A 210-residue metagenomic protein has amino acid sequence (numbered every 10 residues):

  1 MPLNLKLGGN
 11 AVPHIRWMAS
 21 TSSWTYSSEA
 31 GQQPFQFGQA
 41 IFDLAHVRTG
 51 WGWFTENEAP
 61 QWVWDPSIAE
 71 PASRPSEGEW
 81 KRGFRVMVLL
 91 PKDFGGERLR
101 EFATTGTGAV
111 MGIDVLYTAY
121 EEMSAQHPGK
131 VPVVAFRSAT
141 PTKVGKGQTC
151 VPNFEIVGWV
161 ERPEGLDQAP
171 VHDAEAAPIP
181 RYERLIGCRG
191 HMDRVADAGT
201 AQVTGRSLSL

Functional and structural regions predicted by a protein language model:
M1-R98, G145-T149, G158-Q168: OB-fold ssDNA-binding interfaces and closely related basic DNA-contact patches used across DNA replication/repair
I15, I68, V134, F154 (+3 more regions): Intrinsically disordered, low-complexity segments enriched in proline/serine/threonine
R74-S76, A119-S124, A139-G145: Catalytic micro-motifs at enzyme active sites that drive phosphoryl/nucleotidyl and oxygen chemistry
G83-Y120: Short acidic, glycine/tyrosine-flanked loop/strand segments centered on an H-E-D-like triad
L116-A135: Short nucleic-acid-contacting surface segments enriched for D/E, G, S/T with interspersed K/R
G129-K143, V151-F154: Extended, acidic-biased charged interface segments
Q168-L210: Interfaces that engage single-stranded nucleic acids at replication/repair/recombination sites
